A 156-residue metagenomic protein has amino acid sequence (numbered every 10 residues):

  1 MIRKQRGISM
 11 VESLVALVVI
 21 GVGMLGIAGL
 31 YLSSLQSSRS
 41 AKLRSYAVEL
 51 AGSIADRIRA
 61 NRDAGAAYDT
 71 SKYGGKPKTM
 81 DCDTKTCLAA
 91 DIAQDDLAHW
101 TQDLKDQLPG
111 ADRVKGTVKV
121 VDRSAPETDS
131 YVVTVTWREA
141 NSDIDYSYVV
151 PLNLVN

Functional and structural regions predicted by a protein language model:
M1-G52: Aliphatic-rich helix starts adjacent to a transmembrane/signal segment
V15, Q36-R44, E49-N156: Flexible, low-complexity segments enriched in proline/glycine/serine and punctuated by aromatic residues
